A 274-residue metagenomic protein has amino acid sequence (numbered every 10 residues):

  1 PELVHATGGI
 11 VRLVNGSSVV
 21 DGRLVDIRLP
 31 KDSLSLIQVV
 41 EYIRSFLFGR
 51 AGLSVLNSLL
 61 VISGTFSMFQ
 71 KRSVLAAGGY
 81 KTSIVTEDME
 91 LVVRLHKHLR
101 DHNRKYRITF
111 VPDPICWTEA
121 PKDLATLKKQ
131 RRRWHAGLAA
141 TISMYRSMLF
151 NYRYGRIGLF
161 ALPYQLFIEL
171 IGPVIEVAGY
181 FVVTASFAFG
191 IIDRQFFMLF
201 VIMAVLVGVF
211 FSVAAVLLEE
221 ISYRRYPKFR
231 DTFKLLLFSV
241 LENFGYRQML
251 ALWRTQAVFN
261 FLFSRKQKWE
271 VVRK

Functional and structural regions predicted by a protein language model:
P1-T82, L99, R132-A139, S143: Long helical/loop segments within the catalytic core of UDP-sugar-dependent glycosyltransferases, especially the large
P30, L124, K128, L159-Y164 (+2 more regions): Alpha-helical membrane-protein architecture signal
E41-F46, A125-M148, V182, S212-V216 (+1 more regions): Catalytic core of nucleotide-sugar-dependent glycosyltransferases
S73-A76, I84-T109: A short, conserved alpha-helix in the catalytic core of glycosyltransferases
Y106-T126: Active-site donor/metal-binding and catalytic loop motifs of nucleotide-sugar-dependent glycosylation enzymes
D113, V258-K274: Membrane-interface alpha-helices
Y152-I168: Membrane-water interface at loop-to-transmembrane-helix junctions
Y164-L262: Membrane-embedded multi-pass helical conduit in multi-pass membrane proteins, especially envelope-biosynthetic
